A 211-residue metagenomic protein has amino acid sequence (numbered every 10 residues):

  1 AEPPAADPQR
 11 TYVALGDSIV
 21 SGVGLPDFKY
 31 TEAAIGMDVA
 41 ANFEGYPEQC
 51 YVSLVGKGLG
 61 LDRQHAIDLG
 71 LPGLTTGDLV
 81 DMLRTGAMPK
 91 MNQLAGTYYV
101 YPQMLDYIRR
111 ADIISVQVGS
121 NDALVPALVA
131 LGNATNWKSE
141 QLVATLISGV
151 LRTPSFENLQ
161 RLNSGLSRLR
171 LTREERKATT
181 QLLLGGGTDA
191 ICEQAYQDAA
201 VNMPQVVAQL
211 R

Functional and structural regions predicted by a protein language model:
E2-P72, I114: Serine-esterase "nucleophile elbow" of acetyl-processing enzymes
S18-G22, L71-G77, G119-V125: Solvent-exposed loop/turn segments at secondary-structure junctions within structured extracellular/periplasmic domains
V20, G24, G56-L61, R84 (+4 more regions): Sec-exported extracytoplasmic/periplasmic mature domains
V23-D27, D78-D81, V125-A130: Short, solvent-exposed loop/turn and secondary-structure capping segments
P47-E48, T75, L79-V80, A199: Phosphate/oxyanion-binding active-site loops and adjacent basic polyanion-contact surfaces
P72-T97: Charged, often glycine-rich, active-site loop that binds/positions anionic groups
N92-R211: Alpha-helical cap/lid subdomain in secreted, periplasmic, or secretory-pathway luminal O-acyl-processing enzymes
